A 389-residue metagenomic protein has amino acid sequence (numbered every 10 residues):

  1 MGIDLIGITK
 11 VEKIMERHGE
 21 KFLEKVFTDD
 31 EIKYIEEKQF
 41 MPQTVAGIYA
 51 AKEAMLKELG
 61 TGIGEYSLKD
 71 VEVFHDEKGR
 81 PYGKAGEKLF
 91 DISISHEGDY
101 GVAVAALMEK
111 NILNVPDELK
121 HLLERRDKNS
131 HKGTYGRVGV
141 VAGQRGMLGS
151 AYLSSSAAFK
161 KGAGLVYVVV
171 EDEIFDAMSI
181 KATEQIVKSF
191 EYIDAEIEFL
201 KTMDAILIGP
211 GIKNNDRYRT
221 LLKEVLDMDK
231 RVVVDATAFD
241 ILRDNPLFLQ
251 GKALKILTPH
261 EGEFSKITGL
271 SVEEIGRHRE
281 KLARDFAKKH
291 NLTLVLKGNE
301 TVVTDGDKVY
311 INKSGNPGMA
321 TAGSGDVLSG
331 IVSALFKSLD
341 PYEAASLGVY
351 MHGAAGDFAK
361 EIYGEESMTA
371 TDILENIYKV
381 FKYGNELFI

Functional and structural regions predicted by a protein language model:
M1-I112: Core catalytic alpha/beta fold that binds nucleotide/phospho-ligands
I8-V11, I32, F175, A238-F239 (+1 more regions): A generic structural signal for short hydrophobic patches within well-formed alpha-helices
K110-R231, D240-I256, E261, S265-I389: Small-residue (G/A/S/T)-rich helix-start motifs and N-terminal tracts that mark the onset
